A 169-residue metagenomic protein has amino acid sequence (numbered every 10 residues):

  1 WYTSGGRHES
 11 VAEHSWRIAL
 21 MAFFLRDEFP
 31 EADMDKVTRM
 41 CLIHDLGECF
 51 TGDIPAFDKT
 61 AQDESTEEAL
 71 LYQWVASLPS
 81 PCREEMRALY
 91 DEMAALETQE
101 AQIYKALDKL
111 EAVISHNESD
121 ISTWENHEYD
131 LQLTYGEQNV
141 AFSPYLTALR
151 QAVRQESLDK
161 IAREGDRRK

Functional and structural regions predicted by a protein language model:
W1-K169: Active-site helical microenvironments for divalent-metal-assisted chemistry
